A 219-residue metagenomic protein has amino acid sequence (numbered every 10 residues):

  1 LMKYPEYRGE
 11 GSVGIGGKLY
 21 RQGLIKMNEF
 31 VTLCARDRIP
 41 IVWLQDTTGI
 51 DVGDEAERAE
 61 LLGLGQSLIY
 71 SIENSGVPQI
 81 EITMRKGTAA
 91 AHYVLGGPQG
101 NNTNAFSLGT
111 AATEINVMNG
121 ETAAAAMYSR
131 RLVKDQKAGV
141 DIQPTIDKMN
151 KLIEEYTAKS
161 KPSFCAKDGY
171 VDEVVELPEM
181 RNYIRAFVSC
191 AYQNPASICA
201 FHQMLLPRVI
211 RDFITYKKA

Functional and structural regions predicted by a protein language model:
L1-A219: Ligand-binding clefts of soluble mixed alpha/beta catalytic domains
